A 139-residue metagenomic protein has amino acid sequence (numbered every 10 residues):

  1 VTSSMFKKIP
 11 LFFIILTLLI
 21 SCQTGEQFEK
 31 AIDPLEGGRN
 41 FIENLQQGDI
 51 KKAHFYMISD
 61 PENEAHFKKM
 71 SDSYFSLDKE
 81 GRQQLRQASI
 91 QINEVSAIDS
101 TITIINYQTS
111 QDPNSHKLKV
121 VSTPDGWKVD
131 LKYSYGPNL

Functional and structural regions predicted by a protein language model:
T2-P10: Bacterial N-terminal signal peptides that target proteins for export
F6, I58, V129-K132: Poly-acidic low-complexity segments
L11-F12, K68: Short amphipathic alpha-helical "recognition" segments used for binding
L18-S21: C-terminal motif of bacterial Sec signal peptides marking the signal peptidase cleavage site
Q23-E26: Bacterial signal peptide processing site
K30, L35-I98: Short solvent-exposed beta->alpha transition segments
R86-L139: Exposed beta-sheet edge and beta->alpha loop/turn motif
